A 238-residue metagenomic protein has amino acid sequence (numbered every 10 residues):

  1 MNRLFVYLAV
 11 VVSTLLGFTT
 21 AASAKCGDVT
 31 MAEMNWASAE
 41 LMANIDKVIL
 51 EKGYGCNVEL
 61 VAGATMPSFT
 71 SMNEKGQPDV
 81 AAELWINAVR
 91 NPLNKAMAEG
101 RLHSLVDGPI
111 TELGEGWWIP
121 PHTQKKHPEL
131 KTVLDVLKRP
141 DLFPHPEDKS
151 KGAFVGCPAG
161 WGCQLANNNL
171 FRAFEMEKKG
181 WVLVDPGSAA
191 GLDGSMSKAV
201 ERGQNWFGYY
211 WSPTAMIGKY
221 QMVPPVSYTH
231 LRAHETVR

Functional and structural regions predicted by a protein language model:
Y7-G17: Bacterial N-terminal signal peptides
F18-A24: Sec/Tat signal peptide C-region and signal peptidase I cleavage site
K25-S38, V58-V61, K151-V155: Short, well-ordered beta-strand elements
S38-C56: Short, polar/charged alpha-helical segment
A43, V61-R101, S195, A215-Y220: Pocket-flanking alpha-helical
T70, P78-W85, V155-Y228: Ligand-binding pocket segment of bilobal, Venus flytrap-like solute-binding proteins
L102-G156: A conserved helix-loop-strand patch within extracytoplasmic ligand-binding domains of the periplasmic binding
H230-A233, V237-R238: Single conserved hydrophobic/aromatic residue that forms the stacking wall/gate of nucleotide- or nucleobase-binding
